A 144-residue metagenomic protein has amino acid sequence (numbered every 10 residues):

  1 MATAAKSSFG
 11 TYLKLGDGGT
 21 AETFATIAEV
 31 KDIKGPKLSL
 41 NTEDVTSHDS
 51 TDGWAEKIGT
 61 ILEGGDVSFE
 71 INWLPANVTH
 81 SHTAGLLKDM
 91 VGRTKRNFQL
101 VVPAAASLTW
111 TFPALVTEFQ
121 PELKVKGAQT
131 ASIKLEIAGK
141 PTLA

Functional and structural regions predicted by a protein language model:
M1-A2, A144: Absolute protein N-terminus
A2-W73, P113-A128, K134: Solvent-exposed edge beta-strands and adjacent loop segments that serve as assembly or binding interfaces
D52, A76-S81: Short, structured coil/loop segments at alpha-helix boundaries
N72-L74, P103, A138: Short, loop-centered acidic/histidine patches that primarily coordinate divalent metals
P75-V78, P141-A144: Short, cysteine-centered beta-strand-loop-beta hairpins and adjacent loop/turn segments enriched in charged/polar
T79-P113: Short, acidic/charged, Gly/Pro-enriched secondary-structure junctions
L87-T94, T117-P121, I133-E136: Short, low-complexity, polar/charged sequence segments that are solvent-exposed and flexible
Q129-L143: Short solvent-exposed strand/turn elements
